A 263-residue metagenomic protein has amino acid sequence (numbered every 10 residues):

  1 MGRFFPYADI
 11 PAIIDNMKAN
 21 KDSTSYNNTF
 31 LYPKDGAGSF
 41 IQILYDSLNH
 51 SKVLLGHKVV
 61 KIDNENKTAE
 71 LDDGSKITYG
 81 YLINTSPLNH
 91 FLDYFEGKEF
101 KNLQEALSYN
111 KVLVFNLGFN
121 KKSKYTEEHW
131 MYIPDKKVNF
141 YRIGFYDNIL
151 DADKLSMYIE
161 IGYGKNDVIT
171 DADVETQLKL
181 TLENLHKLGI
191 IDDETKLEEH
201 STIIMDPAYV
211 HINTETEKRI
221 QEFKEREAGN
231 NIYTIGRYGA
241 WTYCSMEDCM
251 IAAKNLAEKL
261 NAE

Functional and structural regions predicted by a protein language model:
M1-K67, T85: Active-site/ligand-binding neighborhood in enzyme catalytic cores
L54-G56, E198-S201, Y233: General small-molecule cofactor/ligand-binding pocket signal
H57-E175, L180-I190, E217-R226: Mid-domain catalytic core of redox enzymes that form a hydrophobic substrate pocket/lid adjacent to a catalytic redox
V112, D192-I204: A short coil-to-beta-strand element that immediately follows conserved catalytic motifs
Y158, F223-T242: Short FAD-binding loop at a beta-strand-to-alpha-helix junction that anchors the flavin cofactor in diverse
I204, N261-E263: Active-site-proximal substrate-binding core of FAD-dependent oxidoreductases
A208-R219: Charged, often glycine-rich, active-site loop that binds/positions anionic groups
Y238-L260: A conserved FAD-binding loop/helix module that cradles the flavin
